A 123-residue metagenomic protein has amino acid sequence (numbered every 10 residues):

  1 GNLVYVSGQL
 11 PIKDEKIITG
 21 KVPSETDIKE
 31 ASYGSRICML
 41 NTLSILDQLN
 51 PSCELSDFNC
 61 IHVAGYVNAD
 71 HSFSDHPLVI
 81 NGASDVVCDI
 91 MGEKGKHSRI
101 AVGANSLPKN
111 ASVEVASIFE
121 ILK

Functional and structural regions predicted by a protein language model:
G1-K123: Short, polar/acidic, helix-capping and beta-turn segments at strand->helix junctions that line the mouths
